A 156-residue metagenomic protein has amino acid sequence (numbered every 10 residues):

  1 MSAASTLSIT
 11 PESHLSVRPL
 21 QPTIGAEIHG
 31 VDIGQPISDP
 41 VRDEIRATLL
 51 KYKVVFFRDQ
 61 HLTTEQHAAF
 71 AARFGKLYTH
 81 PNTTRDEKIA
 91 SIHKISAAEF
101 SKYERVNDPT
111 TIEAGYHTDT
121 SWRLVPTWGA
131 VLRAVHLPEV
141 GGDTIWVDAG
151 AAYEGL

Functional and structural regions predicted by a protein language model:
S2-L156: Non-heme Fe(II) oxygenase catalytic core, chiefly the N-lobe of the double-stranded beta-helix
